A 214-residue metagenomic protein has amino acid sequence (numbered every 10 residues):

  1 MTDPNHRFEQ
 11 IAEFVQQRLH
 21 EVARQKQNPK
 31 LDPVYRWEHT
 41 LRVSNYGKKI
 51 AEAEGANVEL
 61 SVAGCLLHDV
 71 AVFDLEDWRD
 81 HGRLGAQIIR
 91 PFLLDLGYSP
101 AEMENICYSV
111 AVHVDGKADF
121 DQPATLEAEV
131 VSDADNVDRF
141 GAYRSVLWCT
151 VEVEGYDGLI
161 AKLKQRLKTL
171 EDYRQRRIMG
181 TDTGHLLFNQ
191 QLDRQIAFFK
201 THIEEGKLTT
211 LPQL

Functional and structural regions predicted by a protein language model:
T2-Q10, N28-E54, L67, A118-L214: Divalent metal-dependent phosphate-bond-processing catalytic cores, especially two-metal-ion Mg2+/Mn2+ enzymes that act
R7-V15, A56-A63: Short coil-to-beta-strand
R18-K30: Small/polar-rich, solvent-exposed N-terminal microdomains that initiate assembly or binding
A23-K26, A51, V70-L75, L93-G97 (+1 more regions): Short amphipathic alpha-helical interaction patches enriched in hydrophobic/aromatic residues with interspersed Lys/Arg
V43, D80-D95: An active-site-proximal "capping" alpha-helix that borders the catalytic cofactor pocket
I50-N57, S99-A101: Short, charged helix-capping/linker segments at alpha-helix termini
V58-E76, H81, G85, I106-G116: His-Asp-centered metal-binding catalytic motifs of divalent-metal-dependent phosphohydrolases/nucleases
D95-P100, T150: Inter-helical turn/loop segments and adjacent helix faces that build the functional surface of alpha-helical bundle
